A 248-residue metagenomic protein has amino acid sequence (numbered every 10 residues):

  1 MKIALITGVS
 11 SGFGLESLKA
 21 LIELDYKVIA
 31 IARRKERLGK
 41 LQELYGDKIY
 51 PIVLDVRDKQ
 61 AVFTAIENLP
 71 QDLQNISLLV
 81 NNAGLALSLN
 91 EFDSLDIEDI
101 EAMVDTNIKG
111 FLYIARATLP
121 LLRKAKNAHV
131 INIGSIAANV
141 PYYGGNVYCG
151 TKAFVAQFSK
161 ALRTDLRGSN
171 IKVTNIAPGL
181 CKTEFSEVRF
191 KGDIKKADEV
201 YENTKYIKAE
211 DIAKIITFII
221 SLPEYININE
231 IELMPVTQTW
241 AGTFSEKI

Functional and structural regions predicted by a protein language model:
S10-S11: Conserved glycine-rich cofactor-binding loop
V53-T64, I97: The beta1-alpha1 cofactor-binding region of Rossmann-like NAD(H)/NADP(H)-dependent oxidoreductases
N90-F92, D96-V104: Substrate-binding pocket helix/loop in short-chain dehydrogenase/reductase
A115, T151: Active-site helix of classical SDR
P120, T164-R167: Alpha-helical segment proximal to the catalytic Tyr-Lys
S135: Residue(s) in the substrate-gating loop at a strand-loop-helix junction that position the organic substrate next
N175-G179, I194-G242: C-terminal helical subdomain
